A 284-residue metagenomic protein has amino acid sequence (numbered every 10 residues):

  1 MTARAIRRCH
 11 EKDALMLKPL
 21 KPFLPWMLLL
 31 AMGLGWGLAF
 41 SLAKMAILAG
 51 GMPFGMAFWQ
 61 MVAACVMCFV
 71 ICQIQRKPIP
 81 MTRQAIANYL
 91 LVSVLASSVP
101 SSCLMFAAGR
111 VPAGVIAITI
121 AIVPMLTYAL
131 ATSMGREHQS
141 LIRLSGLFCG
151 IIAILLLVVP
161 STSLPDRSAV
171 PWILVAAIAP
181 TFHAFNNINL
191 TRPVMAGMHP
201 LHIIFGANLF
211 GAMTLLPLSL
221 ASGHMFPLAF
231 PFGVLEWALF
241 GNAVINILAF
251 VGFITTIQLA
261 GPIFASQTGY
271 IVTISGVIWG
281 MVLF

Functional and structural regions predicted by a protein language model:
H10-F58, F106, P165-R192, M213 (+1 more regions): Glycine-/small-residue-enriched transmembrane alpha-helix faces in small-molecule transporters and effluxers
L17-L20, M27, M61, I142 (+2 more regions): C-terminal-most transmembrane helix of multi-pass membrane proteins
L29, Q84-V92, Q139-I151, W172 (+1 more regions): Cytoplasmic-side transmembrane-helix entry/capping segments in multi-pass membrane proteins
G35-F40, F69-I120, L156, N242-A260: Specific transmembrane alpha-helical segments of multi-pass solute transporters/efflux pumps, especially DMT/EamA
S41-G50, G109, V158-A169, L220-W237: Membrane-interface helix termini and inter-helical loops of multi-pass transporters
L48-V99, L126-T127, F182-N186, I204-H224 (+1 more regions): Transmembrane alpha-helices of multi-pass small-molecule transport proteins
M56-W59, S97, S101, G114-I122 (+2 more regions): Helix-helix packing/entry segments at the starts of transmembrane helices
C68, Q139-S161, L215, Y270 (+1 more regions): Hydrophobic transmembrane alpha-helices of multi-pass small-molecule transport proteins
